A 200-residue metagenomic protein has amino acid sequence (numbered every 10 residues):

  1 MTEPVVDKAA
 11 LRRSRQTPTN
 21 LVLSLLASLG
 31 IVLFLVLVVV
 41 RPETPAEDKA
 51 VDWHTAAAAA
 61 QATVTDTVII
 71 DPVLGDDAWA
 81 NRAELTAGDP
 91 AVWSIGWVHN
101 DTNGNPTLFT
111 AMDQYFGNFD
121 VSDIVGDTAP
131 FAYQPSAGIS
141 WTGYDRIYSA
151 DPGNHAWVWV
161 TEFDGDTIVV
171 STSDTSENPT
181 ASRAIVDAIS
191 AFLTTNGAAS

Functional and structural regions predicted by a protein language model:
M1-R82: Charge-rich, low-complexity N-terminal segments
T2, T17-T19, T44, T55 (+11 more regions): Residue-identity detector for threonine
V36, V40, P130-S200: A short, solvent-exposed beta-edge/loop patch
V51, I95-W97, I185-I189: General N-terminal targeting signals
H54-H155: Short, solvent-exposed recognition patches
